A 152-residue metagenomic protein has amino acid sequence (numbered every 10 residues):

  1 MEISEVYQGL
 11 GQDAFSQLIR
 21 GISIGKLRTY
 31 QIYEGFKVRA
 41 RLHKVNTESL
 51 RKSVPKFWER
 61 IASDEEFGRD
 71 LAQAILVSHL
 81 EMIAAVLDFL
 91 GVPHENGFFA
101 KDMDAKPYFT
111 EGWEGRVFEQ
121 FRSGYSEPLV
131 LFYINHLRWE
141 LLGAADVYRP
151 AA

Functional and structural regions predicted by a protein language model:
M1, R149-A152: Short intrinsically disordered terminal tails
M1-Y33: Short terminal alpha-helical segments
V6, D146-V147: Aromatic-enriched hydrophobic runs in primary sequence
R20-A144: Acidic, low-complexity, intrinsically disordered interaction modules
